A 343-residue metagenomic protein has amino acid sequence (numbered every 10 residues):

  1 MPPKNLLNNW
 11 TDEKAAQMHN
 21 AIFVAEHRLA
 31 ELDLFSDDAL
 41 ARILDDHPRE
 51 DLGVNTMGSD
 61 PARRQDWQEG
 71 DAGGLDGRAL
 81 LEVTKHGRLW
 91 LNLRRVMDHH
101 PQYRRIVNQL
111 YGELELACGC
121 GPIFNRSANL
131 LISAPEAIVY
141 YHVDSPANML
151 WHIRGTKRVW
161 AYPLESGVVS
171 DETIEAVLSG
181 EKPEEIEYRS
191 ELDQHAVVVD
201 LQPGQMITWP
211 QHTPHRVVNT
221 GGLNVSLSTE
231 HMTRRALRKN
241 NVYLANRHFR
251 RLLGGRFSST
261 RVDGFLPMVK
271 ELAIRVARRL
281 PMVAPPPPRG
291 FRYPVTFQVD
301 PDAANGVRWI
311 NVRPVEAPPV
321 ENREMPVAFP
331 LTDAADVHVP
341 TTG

Functional and structural regions predicted by a protein language model:
M1-R105, H248-L253, V276-G343: Transition-metal
T11-E13, R78-L81, L116-C120, P135-H142: Catalytic micro-motifs at enzyme active sites that drive phosphoryl/nucleotidyl and oxygen chemistry
V96-L130: A gly/proline- and charged-residue-enriched helix-loop-helix capping module
N125, I138-N148, Q194-H195: A short beta-loop-beta micro-motif enriched in histidine and acidic residues
N129-V143, P163-S166: Conserved short histidine dyad/triad with adjacent acidic residue
R154-T208, T213-P214: Double-stranded beta-helix
E172, G221-L237: A short hydrophobic beta-strand segment most commonly corresponding to one strand of the jelly-roll/cupin
E191-D193, R238-L280: Active-site-adjacent segment of 2-oxoglutarate/Fe(II) JmjC oxygenases
